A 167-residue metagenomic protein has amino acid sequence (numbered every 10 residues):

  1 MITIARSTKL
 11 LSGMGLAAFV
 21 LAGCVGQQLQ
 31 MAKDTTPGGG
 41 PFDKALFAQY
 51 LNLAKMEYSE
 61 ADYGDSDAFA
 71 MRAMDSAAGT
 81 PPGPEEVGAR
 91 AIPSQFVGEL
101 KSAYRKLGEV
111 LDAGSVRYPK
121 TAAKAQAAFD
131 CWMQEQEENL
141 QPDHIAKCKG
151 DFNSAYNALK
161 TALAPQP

Functional and structural regions predicted by a protein language model:
I2, C24-P167: Long, charged/polar, soluble alpha-helical segments
I2-M14: Bacterial N-terminal signal peptides that target proteins for export
